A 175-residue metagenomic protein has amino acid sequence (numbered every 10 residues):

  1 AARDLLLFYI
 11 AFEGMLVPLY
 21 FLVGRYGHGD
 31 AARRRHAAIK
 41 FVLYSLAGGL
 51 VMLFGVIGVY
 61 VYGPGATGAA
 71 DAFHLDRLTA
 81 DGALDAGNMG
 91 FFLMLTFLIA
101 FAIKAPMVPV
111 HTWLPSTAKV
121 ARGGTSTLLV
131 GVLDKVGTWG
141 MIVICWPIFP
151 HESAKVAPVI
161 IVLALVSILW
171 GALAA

Functional and structural regions predicted by a protein language model:
A1-F8, P18-A175: Hydrophobic transmembrane alpha-helices and their helix-loop junctions in integral membrane proteins
E13: Short phosphate-coordinating micro-motif centered on Lys-Gly-acidic
